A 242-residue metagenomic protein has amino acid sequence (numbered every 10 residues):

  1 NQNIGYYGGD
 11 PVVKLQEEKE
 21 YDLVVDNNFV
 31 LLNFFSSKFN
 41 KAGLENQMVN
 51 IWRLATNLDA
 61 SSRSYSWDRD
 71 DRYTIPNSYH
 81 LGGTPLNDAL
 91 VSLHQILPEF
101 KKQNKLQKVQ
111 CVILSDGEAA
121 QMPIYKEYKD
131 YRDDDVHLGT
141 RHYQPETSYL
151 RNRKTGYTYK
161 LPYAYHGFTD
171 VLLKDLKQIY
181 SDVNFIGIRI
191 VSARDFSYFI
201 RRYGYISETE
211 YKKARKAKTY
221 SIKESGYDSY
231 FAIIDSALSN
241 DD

Functional and structural regions predicted by a protein language model:
N1-D242: Acidic, glycine-rich A-domain
